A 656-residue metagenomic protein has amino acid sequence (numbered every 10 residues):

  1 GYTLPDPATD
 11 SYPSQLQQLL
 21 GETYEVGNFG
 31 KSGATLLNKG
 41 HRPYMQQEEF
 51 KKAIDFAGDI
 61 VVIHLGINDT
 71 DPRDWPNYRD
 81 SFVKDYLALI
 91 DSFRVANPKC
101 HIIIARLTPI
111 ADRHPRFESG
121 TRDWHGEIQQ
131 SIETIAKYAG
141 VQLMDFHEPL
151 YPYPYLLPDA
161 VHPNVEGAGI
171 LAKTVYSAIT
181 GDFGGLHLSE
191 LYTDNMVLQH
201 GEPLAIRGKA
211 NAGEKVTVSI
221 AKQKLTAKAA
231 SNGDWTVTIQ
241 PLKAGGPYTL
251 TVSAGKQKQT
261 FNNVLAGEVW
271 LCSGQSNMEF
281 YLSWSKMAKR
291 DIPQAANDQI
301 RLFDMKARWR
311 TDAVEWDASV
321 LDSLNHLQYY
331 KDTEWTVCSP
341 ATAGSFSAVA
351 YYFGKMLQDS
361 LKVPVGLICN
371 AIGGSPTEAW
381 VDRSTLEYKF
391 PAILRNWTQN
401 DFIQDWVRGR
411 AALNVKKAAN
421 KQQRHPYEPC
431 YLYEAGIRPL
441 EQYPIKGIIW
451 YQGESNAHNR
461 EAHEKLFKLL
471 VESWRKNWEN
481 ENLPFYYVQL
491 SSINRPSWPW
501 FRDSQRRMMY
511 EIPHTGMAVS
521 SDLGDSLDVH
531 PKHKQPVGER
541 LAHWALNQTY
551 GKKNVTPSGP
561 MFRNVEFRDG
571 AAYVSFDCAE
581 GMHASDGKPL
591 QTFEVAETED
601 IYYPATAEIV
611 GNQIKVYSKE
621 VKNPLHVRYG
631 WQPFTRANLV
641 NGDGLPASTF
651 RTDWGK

Functional and structural regions predicted by a protein language model:
Y2-L87, L242, N263, V269-L271 (+7 more regions): Conserved SGNH/GDSL esterase-like catalytic core that processes O-acyl groups on lipids and polysaccharides
Q18, H41-D182, P429-S520, D525-Y550 (+1 more regions): Alpha-helical cap/lid subdomain in secreted, periplasmic, or secretory-pathway luminal O-acyl-processing enzymes
S177-S189, K656: Low-complexity, Pro/Thr/Ser/Gly/Ala-rich linker/spacer regions in secreted, extracellular modular proteins
L186-V216: Mature N-terminal segment immediately following signal peptide/propeptide cleavage in secreted/periplasmic
E190, Q199-E202, P536, N547-G587: Surface beta-strand/loop "capping" patches
R207-M287: Extended acidic/polar, glycine-enriched regions that form or flank non-catalytic beta-rich accessory modules
K224, E580-K656: C-terminal beta-sandwich/jelly-roll accessory domains of carbohydrate-active enzymes
F303, R310-S345, K446-S455: Short, conserved helix/loop micro-motifs enriched in His/Cys and acidic residues
